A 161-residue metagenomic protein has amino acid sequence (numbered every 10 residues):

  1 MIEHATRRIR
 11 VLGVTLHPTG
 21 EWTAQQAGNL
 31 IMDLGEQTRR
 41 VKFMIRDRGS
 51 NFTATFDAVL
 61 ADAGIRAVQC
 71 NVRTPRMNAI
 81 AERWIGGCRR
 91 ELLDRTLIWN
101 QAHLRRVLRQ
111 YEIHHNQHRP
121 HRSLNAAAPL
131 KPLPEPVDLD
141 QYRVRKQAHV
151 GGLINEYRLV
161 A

Functional and structural regions predicted by a protein language model:
M1-A161: Charged DNA-binding/catalytic regions of mobile-element recombinases
